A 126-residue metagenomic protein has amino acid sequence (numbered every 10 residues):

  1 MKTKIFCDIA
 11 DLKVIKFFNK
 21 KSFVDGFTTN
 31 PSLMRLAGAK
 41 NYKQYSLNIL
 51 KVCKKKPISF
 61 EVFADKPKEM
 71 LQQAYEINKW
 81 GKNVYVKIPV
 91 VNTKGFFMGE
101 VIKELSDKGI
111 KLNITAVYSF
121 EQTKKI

Functional and structural regions predicted by a protein language model:
K2-K16, K21-V24, T28-K111: Active-site beta->alpha loop and helix N-cap motifs at the rims of alpha/beta catalytic domains
A116-I126: Histidine/lysine/aspartate-rich catalytic loop segments that bind and position anionic ligands
